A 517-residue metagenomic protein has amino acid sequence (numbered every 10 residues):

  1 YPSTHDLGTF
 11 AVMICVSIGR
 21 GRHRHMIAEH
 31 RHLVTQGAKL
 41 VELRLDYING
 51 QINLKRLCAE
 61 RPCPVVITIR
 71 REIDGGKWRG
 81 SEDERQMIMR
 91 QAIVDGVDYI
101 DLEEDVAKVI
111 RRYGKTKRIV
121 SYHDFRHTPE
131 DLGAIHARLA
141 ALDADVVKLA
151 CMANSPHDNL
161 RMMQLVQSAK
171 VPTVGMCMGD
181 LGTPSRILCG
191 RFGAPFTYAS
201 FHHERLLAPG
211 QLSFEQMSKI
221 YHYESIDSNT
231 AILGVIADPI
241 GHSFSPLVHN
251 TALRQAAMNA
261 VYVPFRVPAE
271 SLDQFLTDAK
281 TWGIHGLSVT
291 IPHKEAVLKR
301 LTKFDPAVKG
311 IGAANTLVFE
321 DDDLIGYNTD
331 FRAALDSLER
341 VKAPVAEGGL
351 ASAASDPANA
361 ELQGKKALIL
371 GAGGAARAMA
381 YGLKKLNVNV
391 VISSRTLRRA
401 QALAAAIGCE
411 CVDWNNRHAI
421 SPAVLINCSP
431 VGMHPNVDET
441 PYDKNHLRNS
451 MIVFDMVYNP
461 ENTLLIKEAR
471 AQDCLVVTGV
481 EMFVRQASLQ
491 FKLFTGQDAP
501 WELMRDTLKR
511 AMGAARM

Functional and structural regions predicted by a protein language model:
I14-V34, L40-E130: Active-site beta->alpha loop and helix N-cap motifs at the rims of alpha/beta catalytic domains
V65-V109, V297-P344, A360-L362: Glycine/small-residue-rich loop that forms an oxyanion/phosphate-binding "nest" at active or ligand-binding sites
D105-N229: Catalytic alpha/beta core domains of metabolic enzymes, predominantly
C177, I232-I240, N328-F331, L338-E339 (+1 more regions): Glycine-rich adenosine-cofactor-binding loop
T230-P344: Phosphate/diphosphate ligand-binding glycine-rich loop within oxidoreductases
A343, G364, I452, M456-M517: Adenosine-phosphate binding glycine-rich loop
L386-I407: NAD(P)-binding Rossmann-fold cofactor-contacting core
A405-V476: Rossmann-like adenosine-cofactor binding region
